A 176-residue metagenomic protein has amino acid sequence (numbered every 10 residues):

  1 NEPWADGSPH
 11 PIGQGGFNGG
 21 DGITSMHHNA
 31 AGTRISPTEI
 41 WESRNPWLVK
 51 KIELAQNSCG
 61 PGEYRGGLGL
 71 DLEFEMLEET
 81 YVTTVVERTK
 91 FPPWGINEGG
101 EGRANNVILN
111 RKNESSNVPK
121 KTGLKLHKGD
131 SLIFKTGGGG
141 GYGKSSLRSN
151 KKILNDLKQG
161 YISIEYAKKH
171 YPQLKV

Functional and structural regions predicted by a protein language model:
N1-V176: Glycine/proline-enriched, intrinsically flexible loops and inter-domain linkers
